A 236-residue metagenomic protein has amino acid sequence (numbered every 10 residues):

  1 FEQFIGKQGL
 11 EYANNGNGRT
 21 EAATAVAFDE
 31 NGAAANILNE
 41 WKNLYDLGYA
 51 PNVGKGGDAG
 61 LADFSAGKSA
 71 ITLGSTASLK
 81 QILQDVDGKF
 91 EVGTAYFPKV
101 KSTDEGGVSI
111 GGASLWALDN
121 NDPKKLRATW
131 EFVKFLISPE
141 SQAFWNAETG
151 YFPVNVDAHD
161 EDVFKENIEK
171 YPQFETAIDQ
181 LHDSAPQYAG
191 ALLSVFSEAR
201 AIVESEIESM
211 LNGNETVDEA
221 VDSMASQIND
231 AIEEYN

Functional and structural regions predicted by a protein language model:
F1-V26, K42, S69: Extracytoplasmic/periplasmic solute-binding protein
G18, A95-Y96, A147-S205, S209: Long, aromatic- and glycine/proline-rich binding clefts that accommodate carbohydrate-like moieties
R19-G54: Glycine-centered hinge/linker elements that transmit conformational signals in sensory and ligand-binding systems
L47-A50, Q84-F152, E215: Extracytoplasmic/periplasmic substrate-recognition and gating elements
N52-A66: Short helix-initiation/N-cap motifs at beta->coil->alpha
G57, G74-L79, G111-A113: Beta->alpha turn/N-cap motifs
A59-D63, L79-D85, S205, N229-I232: Pocket-flanking alpha-helical
A70-S75, G93: Paired acidic/hydrophobic, glycine-rich loop segments that form the ligand-binding mouth/hinge of periplasmic-binding
